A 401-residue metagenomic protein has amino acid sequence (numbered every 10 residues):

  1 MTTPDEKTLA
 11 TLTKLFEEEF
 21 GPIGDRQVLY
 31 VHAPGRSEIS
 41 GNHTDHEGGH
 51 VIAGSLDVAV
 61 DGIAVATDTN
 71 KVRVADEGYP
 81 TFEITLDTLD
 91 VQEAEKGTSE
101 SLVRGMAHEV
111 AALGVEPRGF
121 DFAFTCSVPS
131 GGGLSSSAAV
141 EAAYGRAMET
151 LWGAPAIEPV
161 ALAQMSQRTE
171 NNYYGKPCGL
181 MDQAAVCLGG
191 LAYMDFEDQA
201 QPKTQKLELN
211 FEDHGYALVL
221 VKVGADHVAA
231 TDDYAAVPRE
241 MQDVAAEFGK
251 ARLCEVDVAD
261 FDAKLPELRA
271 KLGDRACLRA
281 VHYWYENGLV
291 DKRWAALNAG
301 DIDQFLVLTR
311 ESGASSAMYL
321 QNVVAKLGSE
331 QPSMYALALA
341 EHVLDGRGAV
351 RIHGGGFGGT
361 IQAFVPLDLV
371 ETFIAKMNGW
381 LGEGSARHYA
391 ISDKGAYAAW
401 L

Functional and structural regions predicted by a protein language model:
M1-R36, D61, V65-K96, Y193-R351 (+1 more regions): C-terminal nucleotide
M1-V51, I84-L89, E95-D213, L344 (+3 more regions): Gly/Ser-rich oxyanion-binding loop with an adjacent helix/lid that shapes the negatively charged ligand pocket
H50-T69, L188: Structural signature of FAD isoalloxazine-binding scaffolds in flavoprotein oxidoreductases
S55, S99, S329: Short, conserved glycine- and acidic-residue-centered signature motifs in active-site or ligand-binding loops
G131, A295, T360: Short, flexible active-site loop motifs that bind/organize anionic cofactors or intermediates
A138-A139, T360-V365: FabD-like malonyl-/acyl-CoA
F357: Glycine-rich phosphate-binding loop
